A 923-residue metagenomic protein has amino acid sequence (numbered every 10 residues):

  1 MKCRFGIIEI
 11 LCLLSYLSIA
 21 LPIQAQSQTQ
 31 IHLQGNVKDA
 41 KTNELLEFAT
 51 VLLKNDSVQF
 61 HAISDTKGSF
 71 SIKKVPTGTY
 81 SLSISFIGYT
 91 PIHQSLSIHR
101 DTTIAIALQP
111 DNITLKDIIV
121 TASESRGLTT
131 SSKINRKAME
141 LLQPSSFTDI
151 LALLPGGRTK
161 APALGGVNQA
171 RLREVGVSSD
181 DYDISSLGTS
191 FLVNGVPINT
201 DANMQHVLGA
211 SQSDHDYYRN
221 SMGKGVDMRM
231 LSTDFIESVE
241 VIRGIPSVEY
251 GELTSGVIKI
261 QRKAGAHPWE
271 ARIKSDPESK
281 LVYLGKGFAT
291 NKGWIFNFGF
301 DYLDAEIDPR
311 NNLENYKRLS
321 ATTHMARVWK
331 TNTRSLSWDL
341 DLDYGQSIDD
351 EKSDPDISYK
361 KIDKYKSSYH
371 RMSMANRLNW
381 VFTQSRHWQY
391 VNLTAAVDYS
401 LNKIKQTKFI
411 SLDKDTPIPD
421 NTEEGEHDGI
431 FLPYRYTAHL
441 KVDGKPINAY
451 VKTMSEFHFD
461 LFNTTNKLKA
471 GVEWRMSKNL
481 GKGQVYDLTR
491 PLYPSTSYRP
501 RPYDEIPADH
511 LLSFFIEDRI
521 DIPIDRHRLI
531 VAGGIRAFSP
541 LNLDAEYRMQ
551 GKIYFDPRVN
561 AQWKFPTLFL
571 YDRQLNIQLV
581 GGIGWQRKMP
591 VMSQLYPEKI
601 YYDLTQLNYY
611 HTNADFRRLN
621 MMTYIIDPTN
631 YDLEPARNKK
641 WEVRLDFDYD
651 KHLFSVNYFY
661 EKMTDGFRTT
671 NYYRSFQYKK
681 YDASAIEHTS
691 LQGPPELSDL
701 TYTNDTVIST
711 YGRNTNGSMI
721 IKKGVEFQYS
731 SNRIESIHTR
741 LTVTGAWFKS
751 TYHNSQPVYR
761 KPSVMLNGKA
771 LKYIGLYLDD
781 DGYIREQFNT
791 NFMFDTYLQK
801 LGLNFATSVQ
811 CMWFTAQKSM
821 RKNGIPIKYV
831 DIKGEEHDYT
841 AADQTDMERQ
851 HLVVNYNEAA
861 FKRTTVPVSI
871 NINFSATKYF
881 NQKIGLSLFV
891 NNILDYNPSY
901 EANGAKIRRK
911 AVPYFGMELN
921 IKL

Functional and structural regions predicted by a protein language model:
N36-T42, A49-K54, S85-I87, H99-L141: Short, acidic, small-residue-rich periplasmic hinge/interaction motif at the N-terminus of Gram-negative outer-membrane
T50, K54-D56, F60-I63, K67-S69 (+5 more regions): N-terminal periplasmic "start-of-domain" segments of outer-membrane beta-barrel proteins
T103-A107, F147-I150, A170-R171, L192 (+2 more regions): N-terminal periplasmic accessory domains that precede and gate Gram-negative outer-membrane beta-barrel machines
T148, A152-S211: Extracytoplasmic beta-strand/coil segments of soluble accessory domains associated with Gram-negative outer-membrane
V196-V241: Short acidic/polar hinge/loop motifs at secondary-structure boundaries that mediate gating or recognition
S211, R587, M663-D665, T669-N671 (+2 more regions): C-terminal beta-signal and adjacent terminal beta-strands/loops of Gram-negative outer-membrane beta-barrel proteins
V328-S347, Y365-E546, G724-E726: Face-selective signature of the C-terminal outer-membrane beta-barrel domain
I524-L529, K679-K822: Gram-negative outer-membrane beta-barrel transporters
